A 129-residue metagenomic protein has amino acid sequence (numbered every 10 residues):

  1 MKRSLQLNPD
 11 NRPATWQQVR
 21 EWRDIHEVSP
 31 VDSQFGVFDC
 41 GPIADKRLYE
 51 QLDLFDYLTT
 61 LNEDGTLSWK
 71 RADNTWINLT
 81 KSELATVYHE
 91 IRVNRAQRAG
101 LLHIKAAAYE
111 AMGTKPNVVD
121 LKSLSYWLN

Functional and structural regions predicted by a protein language model:
M1-N129: A preference for well-ordered globular domain cores that mediate specific macromolecular interactions or catalysis
